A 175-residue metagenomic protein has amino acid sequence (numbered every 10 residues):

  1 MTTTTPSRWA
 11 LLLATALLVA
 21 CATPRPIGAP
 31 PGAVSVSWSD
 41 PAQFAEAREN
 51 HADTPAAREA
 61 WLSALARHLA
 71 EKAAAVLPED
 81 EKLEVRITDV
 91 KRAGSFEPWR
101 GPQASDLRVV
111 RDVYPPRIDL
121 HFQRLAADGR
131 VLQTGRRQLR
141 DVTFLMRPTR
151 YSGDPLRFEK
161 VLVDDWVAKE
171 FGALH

Functional and structural regions predicted by a protein language model:
T2-L11: Bacterial N-terminal signal peptides that target proteins for export
L18-A20: C-terminal motif of bacterial Sec signal peptides marking the signal peptidase cleavage site
A22-P24: Bacterial signal peptide processing site
P30-G32, W38-D89: N-terminal segment of the mature soluble domain
D40-A42, I87-K91, R124-A126, R136-D141: A mature extracytoplasmic/lumenal domain signature
H51, P55, L132-D165: Short secondary-structure boundary motifs at beta->alpha junctions and helix caps
L65, L69-E71, R150-H175: C-terminal/domain-edge helix-coil "capping" segments
E79, R86-D128: Surface-exposed short loop/turn segments
